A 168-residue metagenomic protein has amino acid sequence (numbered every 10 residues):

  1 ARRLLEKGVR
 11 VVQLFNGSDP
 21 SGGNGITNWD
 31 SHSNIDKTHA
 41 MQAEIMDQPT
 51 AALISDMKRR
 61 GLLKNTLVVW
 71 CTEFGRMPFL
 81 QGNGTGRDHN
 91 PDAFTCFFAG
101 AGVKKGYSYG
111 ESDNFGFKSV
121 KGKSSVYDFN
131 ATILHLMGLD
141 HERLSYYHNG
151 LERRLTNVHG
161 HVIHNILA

Functional and structural regions predicted by a protein language model:
A1-A168: Ligand-binding pockets and gating/stacking loops
